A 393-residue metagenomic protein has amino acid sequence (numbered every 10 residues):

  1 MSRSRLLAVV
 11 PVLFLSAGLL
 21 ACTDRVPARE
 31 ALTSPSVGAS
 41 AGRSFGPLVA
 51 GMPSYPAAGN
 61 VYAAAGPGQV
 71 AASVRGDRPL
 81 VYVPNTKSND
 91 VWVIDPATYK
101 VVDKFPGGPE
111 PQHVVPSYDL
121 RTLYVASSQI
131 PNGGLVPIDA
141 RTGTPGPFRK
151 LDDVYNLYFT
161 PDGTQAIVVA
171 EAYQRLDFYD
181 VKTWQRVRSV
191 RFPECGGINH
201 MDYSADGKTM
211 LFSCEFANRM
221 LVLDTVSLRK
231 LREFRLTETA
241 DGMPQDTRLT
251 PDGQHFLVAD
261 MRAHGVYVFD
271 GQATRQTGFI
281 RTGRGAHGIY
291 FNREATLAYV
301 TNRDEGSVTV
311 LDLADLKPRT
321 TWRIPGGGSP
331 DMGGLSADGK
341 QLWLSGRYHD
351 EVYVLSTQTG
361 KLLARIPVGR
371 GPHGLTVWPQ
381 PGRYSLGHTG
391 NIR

Functional and structural regions predicted by a protein language model:
M1-V10: Bacterial N-terminal signal peptides that target proteins for export
S4, L15-S16, D304: Absolute N-terminal positional cue centered near the fourth residue
V9-G18: Bacterial N-terminal signal peptides
C22-R393: Predominantly soluble domains enriched in secretory-pathway, periplasmic, or organellar proteins
